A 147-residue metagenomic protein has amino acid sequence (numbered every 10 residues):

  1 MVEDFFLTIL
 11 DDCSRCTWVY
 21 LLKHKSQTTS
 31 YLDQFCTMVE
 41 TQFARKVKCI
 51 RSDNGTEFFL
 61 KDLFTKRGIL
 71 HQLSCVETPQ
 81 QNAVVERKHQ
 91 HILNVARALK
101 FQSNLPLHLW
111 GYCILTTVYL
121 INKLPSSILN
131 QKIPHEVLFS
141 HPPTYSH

Functional and structural regions predicted by a protein language model:
M1-H147: Anionic group-binding determinants
